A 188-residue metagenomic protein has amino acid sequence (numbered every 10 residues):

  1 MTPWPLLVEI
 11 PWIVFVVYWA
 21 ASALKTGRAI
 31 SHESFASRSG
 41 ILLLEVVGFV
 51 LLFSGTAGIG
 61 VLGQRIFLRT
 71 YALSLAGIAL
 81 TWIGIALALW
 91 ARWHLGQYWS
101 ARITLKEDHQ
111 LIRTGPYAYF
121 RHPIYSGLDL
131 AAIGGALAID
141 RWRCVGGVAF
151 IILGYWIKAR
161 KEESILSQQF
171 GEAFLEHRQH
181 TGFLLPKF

Functional and structural regions predicted by a protein language model:
M1-K106, R113, A131-F188: Membrane-anchoring alpha-helices and their flanking helix-loop junctions
H109-F120, I124-Y125: Solvent-exposed interhelical
